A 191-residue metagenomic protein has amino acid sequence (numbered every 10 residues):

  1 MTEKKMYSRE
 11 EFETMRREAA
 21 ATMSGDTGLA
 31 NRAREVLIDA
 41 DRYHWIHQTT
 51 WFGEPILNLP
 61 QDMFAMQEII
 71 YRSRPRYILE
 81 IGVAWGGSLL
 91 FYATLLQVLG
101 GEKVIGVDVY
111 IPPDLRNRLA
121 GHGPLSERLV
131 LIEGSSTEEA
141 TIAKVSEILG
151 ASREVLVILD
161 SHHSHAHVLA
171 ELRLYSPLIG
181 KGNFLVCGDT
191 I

Functional and structural regions predicted by a protein language model:
T2-R34: N-terminal auxiliary segments of SAM/dcSAM-dependent transferases
M6, L37-D39, W45-I46, P60 (+2 more regions): Generic detection of intrinsically disordered/low-complexity segments and helix-coil linkers/edges
R16-T27, L37, D41-H44, R74 (+4 more regions): Generic secondary-structure transition motif, activating predominantly at the C-termini of alpha-helices
R17-T27, I46-F52, R128-L129, S164 (+1 more regions): Short, mixed-charge, low-aromatic patches
A30-N58: Class I SAM-dependent transferase core
E54-I191: S-adenosylmethionine/decaboxylated-SAM
